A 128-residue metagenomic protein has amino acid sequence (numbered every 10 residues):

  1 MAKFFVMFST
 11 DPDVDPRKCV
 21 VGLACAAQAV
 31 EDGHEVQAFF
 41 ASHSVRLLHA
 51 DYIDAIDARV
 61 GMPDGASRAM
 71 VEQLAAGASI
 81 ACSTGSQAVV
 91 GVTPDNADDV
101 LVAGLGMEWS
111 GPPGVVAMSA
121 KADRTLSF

Functional and structural regions predicted by a protein language model:
M1-F5: Extreme N-terminal starter segment of soluble prokaryotic enzymes
M7-C19, Y52: Short, glycine-rich nucleotide/cofactor-binding loops
C19-D32, A38: Histidine-anchored nucleotide/phosphate-binding helix
A26, V36-A41, I80-T84: Short internal beta-strands
S44-D57: N-terminal beta-loop-helix "entrance" segment that forms/cooperates in small-molecule cofactor or anionic ligand
D54-Q87: A glycine-rich helix N-cap at a beta->alpha junction
E72-Q73, S83, A88-V102, M107-S119: A short aromatic-anchored loop/beta-hairpin motif
G77, A122-D123: Short, well-ordered alpha-helix to beta-strand connector turns
